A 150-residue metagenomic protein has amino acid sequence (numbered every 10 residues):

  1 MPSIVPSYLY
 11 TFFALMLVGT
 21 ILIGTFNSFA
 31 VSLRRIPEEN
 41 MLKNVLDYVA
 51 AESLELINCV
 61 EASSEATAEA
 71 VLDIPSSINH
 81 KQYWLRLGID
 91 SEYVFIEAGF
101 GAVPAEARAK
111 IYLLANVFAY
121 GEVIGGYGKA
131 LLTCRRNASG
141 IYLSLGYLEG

Functional and structural regions predicted by a protein language model:
M1-F26: N-terminal single-pass transmembrane signal-anchor helix
G24-G150: N-terminal export/assembly leader peptides and their processing motifs that target proteins to secretory
